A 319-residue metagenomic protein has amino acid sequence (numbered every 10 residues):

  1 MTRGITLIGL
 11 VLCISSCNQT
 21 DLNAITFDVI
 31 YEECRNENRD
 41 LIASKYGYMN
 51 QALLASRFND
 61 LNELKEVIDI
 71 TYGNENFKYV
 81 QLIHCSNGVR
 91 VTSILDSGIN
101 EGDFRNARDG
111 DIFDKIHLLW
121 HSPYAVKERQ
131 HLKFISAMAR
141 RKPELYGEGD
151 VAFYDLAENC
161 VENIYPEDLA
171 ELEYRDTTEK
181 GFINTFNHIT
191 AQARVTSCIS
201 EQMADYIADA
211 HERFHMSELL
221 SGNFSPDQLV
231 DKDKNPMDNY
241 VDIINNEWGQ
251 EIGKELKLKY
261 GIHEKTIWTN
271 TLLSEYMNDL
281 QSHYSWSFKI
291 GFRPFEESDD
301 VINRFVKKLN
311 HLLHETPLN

Functional and structural regions predicted by a protein language model:
M1-A24: Bacterial Sec-dependent N-terminal signal peptides
C17-Y206, R213-N319: Intrinsically disordered, low-complexity, mixed-charge
